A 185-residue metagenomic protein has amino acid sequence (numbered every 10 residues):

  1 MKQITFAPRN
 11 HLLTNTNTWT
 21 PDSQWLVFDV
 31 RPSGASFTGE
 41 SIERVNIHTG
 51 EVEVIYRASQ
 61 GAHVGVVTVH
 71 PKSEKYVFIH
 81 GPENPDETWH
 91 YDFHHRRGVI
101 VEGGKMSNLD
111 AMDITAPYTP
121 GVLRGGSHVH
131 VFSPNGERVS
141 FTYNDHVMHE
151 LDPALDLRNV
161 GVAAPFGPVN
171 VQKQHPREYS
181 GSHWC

Functional and structural regions predicted by a protein language model:
M1-C185: Sequence signature of WD/YWTD-type beta-propeller architectures
